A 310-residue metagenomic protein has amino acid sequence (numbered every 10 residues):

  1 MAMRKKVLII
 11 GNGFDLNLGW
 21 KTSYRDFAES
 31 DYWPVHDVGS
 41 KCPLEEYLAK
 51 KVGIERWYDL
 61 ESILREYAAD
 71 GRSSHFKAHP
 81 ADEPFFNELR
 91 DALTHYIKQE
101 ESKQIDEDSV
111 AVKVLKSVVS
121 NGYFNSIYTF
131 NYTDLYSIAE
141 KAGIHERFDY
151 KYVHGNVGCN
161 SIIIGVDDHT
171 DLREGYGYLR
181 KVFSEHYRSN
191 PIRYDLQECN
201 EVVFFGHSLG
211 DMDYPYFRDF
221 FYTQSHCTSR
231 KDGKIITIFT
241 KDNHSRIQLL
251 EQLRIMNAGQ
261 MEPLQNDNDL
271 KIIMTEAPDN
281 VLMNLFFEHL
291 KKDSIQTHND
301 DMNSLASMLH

Functional and structural regions predicted by a protein language model:
A2-L8, N12-E201, H207-H310: Conserved catalytic-core helix/loop/strand module for nucleotide-ribose chemistry
